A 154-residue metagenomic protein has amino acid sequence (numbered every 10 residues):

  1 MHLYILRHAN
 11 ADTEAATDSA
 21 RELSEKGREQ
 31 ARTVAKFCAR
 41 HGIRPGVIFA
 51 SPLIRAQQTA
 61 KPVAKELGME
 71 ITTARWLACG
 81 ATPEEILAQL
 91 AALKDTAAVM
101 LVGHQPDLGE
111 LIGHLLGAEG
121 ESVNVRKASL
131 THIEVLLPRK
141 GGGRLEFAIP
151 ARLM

Functional and structural regions predicted by a protein language model:
H2-E84, L108, E121-A128: Active-site-proximal alpha-helix that buttresses catalytic centers in soluble enzyme cores
L3, D95-G103: Generic beta-sheet signal
H41-I43, A92-A97: Glycine-rich phosphate-binding loop signature in dinucleotide/nucleotide-binding domains
E85-L93: Short amphipathic alpha-helix with an adjacent loop that forms part of the alpha/beta core around
E119-R144, P150-M154: Domain-level recognition of soluble alpha/beta enzyme cores, biased toward histidine phosphatases/phosphomutases
